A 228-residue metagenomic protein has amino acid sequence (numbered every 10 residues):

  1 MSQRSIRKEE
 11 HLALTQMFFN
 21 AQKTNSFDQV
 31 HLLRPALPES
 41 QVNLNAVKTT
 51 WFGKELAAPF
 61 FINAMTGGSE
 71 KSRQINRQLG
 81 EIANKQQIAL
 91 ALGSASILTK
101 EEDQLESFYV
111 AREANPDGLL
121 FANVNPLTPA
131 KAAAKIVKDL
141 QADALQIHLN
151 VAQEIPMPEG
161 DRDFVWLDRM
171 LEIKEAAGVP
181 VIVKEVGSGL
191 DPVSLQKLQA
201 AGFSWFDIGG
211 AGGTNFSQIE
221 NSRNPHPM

Functional and structural regions predicted by a protein language model:
M1-F52, L56: An N-cap/entry alpha-helix motif that binds or orients negatively charged groups
A46-K48, E106, A130-A133: Short alpha-helical segments and helix-capping/turn motifs at coil-helix boundaries
T50-I97: Active-site cofactor/substrate anionic-group-binding motifs, chiefly glycine- and Lys/Arg-rich phosphate-binding loops
K71-S72, T99-D103, L190: Secondary-structure boundary/capping motif
R73-Q74, E102, M157-G160: Short, solvent-exposed loop/turn segments at secondary-structure boundaries
Q74-G80, Q104-S107, I136: "Short basic amphipathic alpha-helical interaction patches in structured regions
G80-K85, A114-L120, P126-M228: Alpha/beta enzyme core
I88-V124: A gly/proline- and charged-residue-enriched helix-loop-helix capping module
